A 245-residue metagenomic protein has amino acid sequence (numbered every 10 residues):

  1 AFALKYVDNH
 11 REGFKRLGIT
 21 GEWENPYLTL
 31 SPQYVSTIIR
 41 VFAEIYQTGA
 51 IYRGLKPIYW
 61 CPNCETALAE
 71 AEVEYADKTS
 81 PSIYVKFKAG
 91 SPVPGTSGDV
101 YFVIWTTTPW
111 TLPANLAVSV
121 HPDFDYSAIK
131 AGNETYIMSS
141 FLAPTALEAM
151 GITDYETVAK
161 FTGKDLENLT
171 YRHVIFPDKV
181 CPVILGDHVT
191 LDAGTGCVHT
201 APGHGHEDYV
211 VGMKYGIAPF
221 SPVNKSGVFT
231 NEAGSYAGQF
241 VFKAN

Functional and structural regions predicted by a protein language model:
A1, T29, N231-N245: Aromatic/His-enriched, Gly/Pro-containing loop or helix-boundary segments that lie immediately adjacent to catalytic
F2-F14, I217: Structured alpha-helical segments in the cores of large, soluble enzyme domains
A3, V7, V35-I38, N245: Generic structural signal for well-ordered, non-membrane alpha-helical segments in soluble metabolic enzymes
R16, T20, P32-E232, Y236: NTP-handling and nucleic-acid-processing catalytic cores
